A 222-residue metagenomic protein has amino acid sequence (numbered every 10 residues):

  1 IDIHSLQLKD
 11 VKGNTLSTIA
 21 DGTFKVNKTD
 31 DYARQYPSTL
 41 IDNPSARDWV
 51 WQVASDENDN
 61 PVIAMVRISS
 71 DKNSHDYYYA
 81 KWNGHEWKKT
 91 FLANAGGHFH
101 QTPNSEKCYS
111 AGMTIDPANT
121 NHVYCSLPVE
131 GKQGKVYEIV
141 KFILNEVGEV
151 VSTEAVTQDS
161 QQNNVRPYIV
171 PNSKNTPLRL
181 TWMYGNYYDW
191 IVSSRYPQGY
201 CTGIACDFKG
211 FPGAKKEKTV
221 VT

Functional and structural regions predicted by a protein language model:
I1-T222: Extracellular, repeat-based ectodomains that mediate carbohydrate processing or recognition
